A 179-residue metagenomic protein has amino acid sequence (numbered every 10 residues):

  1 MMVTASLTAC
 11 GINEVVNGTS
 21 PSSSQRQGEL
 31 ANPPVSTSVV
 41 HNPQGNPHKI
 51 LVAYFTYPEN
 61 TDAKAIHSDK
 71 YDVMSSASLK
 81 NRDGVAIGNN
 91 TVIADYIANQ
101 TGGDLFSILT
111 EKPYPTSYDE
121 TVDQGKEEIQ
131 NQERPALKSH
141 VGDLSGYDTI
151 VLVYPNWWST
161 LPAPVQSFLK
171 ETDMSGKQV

Functional and structural regions predicted by a protein language model:
M1-M2: Sec-dependent N-terminal signal peptides
S6-A9: C-terminal motif of bacterial Sec signal peptides marking the signal peptidase cleavage site
G11-Y147: N-terminal beta1-alpha1-beta2 submodule of the flavodoxin-like/Rossmannoid cofactor-binding fold
Y54, L152-V153: Conserved beta-strand segments of the P-loop GTPase G domain that flank and frequently precede/overlap
P58, P155-W158: Short glycine-rich anion-binding loops that position phosphate/pyrophosphate groups of nucleotides and phosphorylated
L144, K170-G176: Short, conserved loop/helix-junction motifs that constitute active-site signature segments in enzyme catalytic cores
P164-S167: Short alpha-helix in the alpha/beta-hydrolase fold that links the catalytic acid
